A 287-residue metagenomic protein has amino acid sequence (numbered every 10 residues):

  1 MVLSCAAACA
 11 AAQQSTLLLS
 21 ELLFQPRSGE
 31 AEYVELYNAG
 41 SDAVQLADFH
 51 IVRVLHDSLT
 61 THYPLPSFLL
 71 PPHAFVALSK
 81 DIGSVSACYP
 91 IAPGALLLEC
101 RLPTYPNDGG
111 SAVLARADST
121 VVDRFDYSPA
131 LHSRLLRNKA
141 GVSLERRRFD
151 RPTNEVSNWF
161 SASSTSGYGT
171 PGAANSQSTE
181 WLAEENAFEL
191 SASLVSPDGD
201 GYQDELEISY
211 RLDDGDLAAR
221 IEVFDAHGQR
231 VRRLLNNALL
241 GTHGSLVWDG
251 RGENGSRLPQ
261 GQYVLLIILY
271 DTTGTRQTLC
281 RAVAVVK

Functional and structural regions predicted by a protein language model:
C5-A8: N-terminal signal peptide c-region/cleavage motif recognized by signal peptidases
A11-E155, A183-S191: Activation on beta-sandwich/Ig-like modules and their edge loops
P93-G94, S128-P129, N158-T165, Y263: Short intrinsically disordered coil segments
K139, G167, P259: Short glycine/serine/threonine-biased micro-segments
R146, R151-N186: Short, compositionally biased serine/threonine- and acidic-rich segments at solvent-exposed termini, linkers, or domain
T179-K287: Short loop/turn motifs at secondary-structure boundaries
